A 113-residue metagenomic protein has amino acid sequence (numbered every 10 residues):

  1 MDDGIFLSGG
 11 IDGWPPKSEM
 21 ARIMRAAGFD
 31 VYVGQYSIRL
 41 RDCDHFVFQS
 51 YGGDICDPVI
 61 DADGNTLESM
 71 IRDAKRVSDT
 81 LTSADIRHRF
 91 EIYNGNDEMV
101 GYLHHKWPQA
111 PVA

Functional and structural regions predicted by a protein language model:
M1-G28, A113: Short, extreme N-terminal segment that most often corresponds to the first beta-strand
D2-F6, I55-D57, A74, S83-D85: A general secondary-structure signal for short beta-strands and their flanking turns/coil in non-transmembrane regions
G4-F6, D61-G64, K106-W107: A short, structure-level motif marking secondary-structure boundaries and short turns
M20-V31, V77-D85: Hydrophobic, Leu/Ile/Phe/Ala-enriched alpha-helical segments that form helix-helix packing faces
F29-S69: Short, intrinsically disordered low-complexity segments
L67-V77: Well-ordered, non-membrane alpha-helical segments in soluble/globular domains
K75-A113: Acidic, proline/glycine-rich low-complexity IDRs
